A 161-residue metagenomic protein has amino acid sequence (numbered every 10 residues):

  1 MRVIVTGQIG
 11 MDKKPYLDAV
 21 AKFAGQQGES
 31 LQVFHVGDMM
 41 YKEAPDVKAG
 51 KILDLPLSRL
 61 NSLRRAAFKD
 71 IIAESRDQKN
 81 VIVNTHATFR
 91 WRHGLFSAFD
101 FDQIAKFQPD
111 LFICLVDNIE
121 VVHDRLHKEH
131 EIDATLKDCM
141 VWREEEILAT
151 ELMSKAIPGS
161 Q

Functional and structural regions predicted by a protein language model:
R2-I4, N80: Residue-level preference for the first positions of well-ordered beta-strands
V3, F34, L111-I113, K155: Hydrophobic/aromatic beta-strand patches that form the interior of the parallel beta-sheet core in alpha/beta enzyme
I4-V20: Glycine-rich phosphate-binding P-loop
V20, I71, T150: Aromatic/hydrophobic pocket-lining residues that form π-stacking "cages" and hydrophobic walls in ligand
A24, A66-E74, F99-P109: Short amphipathic alpha-helices and their capping/turn segments at secondary-structure boundaries
E29-S97: ATP-dependent small-molecule kinase phosphotransfer cores that center on conserved nucleotide phosphate-binding segments
T85-E129: ATP-dependent NMP and nucleoside kinases share a basic, alpha-helical "lid"
K128, I132-Q161: Small-molecule kinase domains that catalyze NTP-dependent phosphoryl transfer to phosphate-bearing small molecules
